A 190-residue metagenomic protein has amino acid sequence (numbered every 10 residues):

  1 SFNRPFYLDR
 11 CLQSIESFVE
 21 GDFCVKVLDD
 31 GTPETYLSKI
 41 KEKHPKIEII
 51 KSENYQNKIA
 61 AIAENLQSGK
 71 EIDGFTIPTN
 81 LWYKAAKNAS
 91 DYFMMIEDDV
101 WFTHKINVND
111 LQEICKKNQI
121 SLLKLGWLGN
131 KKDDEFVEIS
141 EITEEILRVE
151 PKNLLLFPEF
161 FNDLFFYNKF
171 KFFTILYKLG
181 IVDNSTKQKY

Functional and structural regions predicted by a protein language model:
S1-R10, G31: Active-site beta-to-alpha loop of glycosyltransferases that engages the nucleotide-sugar donor
Q13-D22: Short, acidic, metal-binding catalytic loop of nucleotide-sugar glycosyltransferases
D22-T32, I50-N54: Short beta-strand/loop segment that forms part of the nucleotide-sugar
Y36-A89: Active-site-proximal specificity loops/subdomain of glycosyltransferases
D91-W101: Short beta-strand-to-loop acidic/aromatic patch adjacent to the donor-nucleotide binding site
K105-G129: Conserved donor-nucleotide/metal-binding helix-loop-beta segment in metal-dependent transferases, i.e., the alpha-helix
I139-F157: Short, flexible, basic/aromatic active-site loop/helix in glycosyltransferases
P151-Y190: Catalytic core and acceptor-binding pocket of nucleotide-sugar-dependent glycosyltransferases
